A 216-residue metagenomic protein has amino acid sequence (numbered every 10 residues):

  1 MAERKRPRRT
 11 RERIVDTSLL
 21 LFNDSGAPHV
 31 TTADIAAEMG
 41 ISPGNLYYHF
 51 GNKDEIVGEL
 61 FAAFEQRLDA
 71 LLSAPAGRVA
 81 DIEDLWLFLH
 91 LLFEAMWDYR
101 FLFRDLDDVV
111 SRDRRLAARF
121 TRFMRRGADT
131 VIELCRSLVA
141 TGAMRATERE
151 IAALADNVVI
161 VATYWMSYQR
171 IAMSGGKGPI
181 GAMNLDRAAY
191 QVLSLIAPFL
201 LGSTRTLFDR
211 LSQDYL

Functional and structural regions predicted by a protein language model:
E3, T10, I14-T17, L154: N-terminal positioning helix adjacent to the helix-turn-helix/winged-helix DNA-binding module
R4, S167-L216: C-terminal peripheral helix-coil segments that are non-catalytic and often amphipathic
R13, L21-E55, E59: Helix-turn-helix
I14-F22, L68, L92: Short hydrophobic clusters on alpha-helical segments that form packing/core surfaces in small helical domains
A62-L68: Short, basic, alpha-helical segments at the C-terminal edge of helix-turn-helix-like DNA-binding modules
S73-F101, A118, R122, A155: Hydrophobic alpha-helical connector segments
M96-A118, I132-R136: Amphipathic alpha-helical segments used for helix-helix packing
R115-T141, A152-S167, M183-P198: Amphipathic alpha-helical packing segments from all-alpha helical-bundle domains
